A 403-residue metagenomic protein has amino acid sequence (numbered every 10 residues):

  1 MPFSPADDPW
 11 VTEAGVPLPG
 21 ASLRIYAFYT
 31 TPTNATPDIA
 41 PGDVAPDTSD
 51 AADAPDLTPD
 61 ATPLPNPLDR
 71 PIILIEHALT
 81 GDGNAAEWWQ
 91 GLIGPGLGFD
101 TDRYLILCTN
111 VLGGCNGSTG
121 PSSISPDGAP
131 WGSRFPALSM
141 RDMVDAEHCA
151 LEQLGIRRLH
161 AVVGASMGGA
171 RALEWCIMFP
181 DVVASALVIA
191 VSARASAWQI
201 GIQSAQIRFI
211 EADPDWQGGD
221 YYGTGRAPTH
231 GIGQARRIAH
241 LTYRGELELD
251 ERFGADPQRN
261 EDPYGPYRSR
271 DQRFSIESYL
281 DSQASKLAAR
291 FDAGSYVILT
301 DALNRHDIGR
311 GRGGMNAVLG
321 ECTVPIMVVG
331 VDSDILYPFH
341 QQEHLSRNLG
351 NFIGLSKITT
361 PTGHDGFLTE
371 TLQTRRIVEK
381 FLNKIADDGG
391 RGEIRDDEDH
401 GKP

Functional and structural regions predicted by a protein language model:
F28-D38, D50-S125: N-terminal cap/lid subdomain of alpha/beta-hydrolase-fold enzymes
L97-L151, I200, S204-Y222, T360: Cap/lid segment of the alpha/beta-hydrolase catalytic domain
R158-A197, G201: Conserved hydrolase catalytic core segment
V182, V188-A284: Alpha/beta-hydrolase-fold enzymes
K286, H306-D307, D332-Y337: Acidic catalytic loop of the alpha/beta-hydrolase fold
G311-M315, V324, P338-N348: Short alpha-helix in the alpha/beta-hydrolase fold that links the catalytic acid
C322, V328-G330: Short beta-strand/loop motif that positions the catalytic acidic residue of the alpha/beta-hydrolase fold
F352-P403: Catalytic active-site module of serine/aspartate enzymes centered on a nucleophile-bearing elbow/loop
